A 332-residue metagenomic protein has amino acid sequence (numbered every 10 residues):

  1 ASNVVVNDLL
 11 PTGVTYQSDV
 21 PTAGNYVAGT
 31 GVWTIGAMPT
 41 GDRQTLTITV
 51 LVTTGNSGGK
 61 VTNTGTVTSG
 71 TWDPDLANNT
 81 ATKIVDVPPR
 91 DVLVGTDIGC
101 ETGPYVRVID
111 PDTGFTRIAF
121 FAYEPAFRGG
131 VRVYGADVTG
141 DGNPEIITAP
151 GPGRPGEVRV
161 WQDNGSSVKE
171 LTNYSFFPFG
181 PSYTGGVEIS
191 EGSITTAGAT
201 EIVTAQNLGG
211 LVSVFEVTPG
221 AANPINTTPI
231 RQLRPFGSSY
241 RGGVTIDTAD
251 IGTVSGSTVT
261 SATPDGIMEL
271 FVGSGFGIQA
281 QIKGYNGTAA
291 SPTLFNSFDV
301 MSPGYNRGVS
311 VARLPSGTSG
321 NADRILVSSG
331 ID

Functional and structural regions predicted by a protein language model:
A1-P88: Exported/extracytosolic protein signature
S2-V4, V14, P104, G129-V131 (+6 more regions): Short beta-strand/loop motifs in extracellular/secreted proteins, especially within beta-sandwich accessory domains
V87-I109, F115: An edge-strand/N-cap motif at the start of beta-rich repeat modules
P89-G95, V131-T139, P144-A149, V187-T196 (+5 more regions): Beta-propeller blade termini
I98-E101, G151-P155, L208-G210, F276-Q279 (+1 more regions): Short glycine/acidic-enriched loop and turn motifs that connect beta-strands
Y105-A119, E157-F177, V212-Q232, Q281-S297: Beta-propeller blade repeat segments, especially FG-GAP/WD-type strand-to-loop junctions in 6- to 7-bladed propeller
Y105-V106, F120, A136, I147-W161 (+5 more regions): Mobile, glycine-rich extracellular loop/lid and propeptide segments that shape or gate substrate/ligand access
F121-Y134, S175-E191, L233-A249, D299-R313: Repeat-based blade/solenoid architectures
